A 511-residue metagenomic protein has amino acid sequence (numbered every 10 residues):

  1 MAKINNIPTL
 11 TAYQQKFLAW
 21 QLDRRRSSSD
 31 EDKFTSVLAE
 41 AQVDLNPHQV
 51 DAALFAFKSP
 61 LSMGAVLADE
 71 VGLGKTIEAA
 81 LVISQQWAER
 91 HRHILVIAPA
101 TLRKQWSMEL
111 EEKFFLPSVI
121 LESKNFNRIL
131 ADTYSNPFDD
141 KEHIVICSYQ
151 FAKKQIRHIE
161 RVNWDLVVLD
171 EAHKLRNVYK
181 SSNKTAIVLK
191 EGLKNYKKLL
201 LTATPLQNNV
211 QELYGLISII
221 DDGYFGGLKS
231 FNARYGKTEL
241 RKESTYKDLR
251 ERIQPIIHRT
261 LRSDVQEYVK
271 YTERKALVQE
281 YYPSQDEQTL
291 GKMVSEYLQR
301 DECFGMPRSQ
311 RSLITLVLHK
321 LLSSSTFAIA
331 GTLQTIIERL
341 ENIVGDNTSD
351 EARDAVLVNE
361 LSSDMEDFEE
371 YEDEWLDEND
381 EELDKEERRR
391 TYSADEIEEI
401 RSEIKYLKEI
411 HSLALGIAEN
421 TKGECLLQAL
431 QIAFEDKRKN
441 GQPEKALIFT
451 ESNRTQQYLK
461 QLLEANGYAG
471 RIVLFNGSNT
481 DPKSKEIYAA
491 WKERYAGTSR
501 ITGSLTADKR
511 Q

Functional and structural regions predicted by a protein language model:
M1-L54, K58, K75-I77, W87-T185 (+2 more regions): SF2 helicase/translocase NTPase motor core, specifically the RecA-like lobe 1 inter-motif segment between Walker
L10-V50, G64-V66, I144, D367-L415: Accessory N-terminal region flanking or inserted into the helicase ATPase core in nucleic-acid motor proteins
F55-S62, R438-N440: Phosphate-binding P-loop
L61-A65, R92, H143, Y196-K197 (+1 more regions): Pre-Walker A (Motif I) flank of P-loop NTPase domains
S62-L81: Walker A/P-loop
E70-V71, E171-L175, A203-P205: Conserved Walker B
S135, K141, V145-W164, K180-Y196 (+2 more regions): Inter-lobe coupling linker of SF2 helicases/translocases
Y271-P283, A330-R510: Conserved Helicase C-terminal RecA-like lobe
